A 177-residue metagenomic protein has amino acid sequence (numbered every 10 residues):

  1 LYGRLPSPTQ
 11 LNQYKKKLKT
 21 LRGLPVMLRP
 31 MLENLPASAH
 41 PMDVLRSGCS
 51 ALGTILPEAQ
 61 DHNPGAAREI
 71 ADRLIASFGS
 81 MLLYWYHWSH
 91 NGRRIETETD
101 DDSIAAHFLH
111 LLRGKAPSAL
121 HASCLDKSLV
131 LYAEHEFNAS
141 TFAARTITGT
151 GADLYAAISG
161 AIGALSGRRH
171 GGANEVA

Functional and structural regions predicted by a protein language model:
L1-A177: Hydrophobic alpha-helical bundle cores within soluble ligand-binding/oligomerization subdomains
